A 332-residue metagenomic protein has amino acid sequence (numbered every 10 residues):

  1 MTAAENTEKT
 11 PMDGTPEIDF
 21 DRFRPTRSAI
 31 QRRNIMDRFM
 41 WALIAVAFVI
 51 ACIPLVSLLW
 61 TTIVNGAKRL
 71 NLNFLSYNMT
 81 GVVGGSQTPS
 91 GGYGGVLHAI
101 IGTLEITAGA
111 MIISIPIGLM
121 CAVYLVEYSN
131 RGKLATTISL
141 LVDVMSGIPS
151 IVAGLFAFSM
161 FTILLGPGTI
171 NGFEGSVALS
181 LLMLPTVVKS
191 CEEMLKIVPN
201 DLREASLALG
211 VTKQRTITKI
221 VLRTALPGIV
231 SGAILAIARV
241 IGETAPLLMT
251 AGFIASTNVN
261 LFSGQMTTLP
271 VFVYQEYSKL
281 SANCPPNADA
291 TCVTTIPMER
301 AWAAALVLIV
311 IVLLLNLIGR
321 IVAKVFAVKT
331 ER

Functional and structural regions predicted by a protein language model:
M1-I50, V293, R320-R332: Transmembrane alpha-helical segments of polytopic membrane transport and secretion proteins
F23-L43, T61-A110, R131, Q275-E299: Periplasmic/extracellular loop-to-transmembrane helix junction in inner-membrane transport proteins
I101, E105-I113, I117, C121 (+3 more regions): Hydrophobic alpha-helical transmembrane segments of multipass integral membrane proteins, especially permease/channel
G109-V142, I163, G319-V328: Transmembrane-helix boundary motif in ABC transporter permease subunits
M111, S190, K213-A251: Transmembrane alpha-helices
I117, N130-A135, P199, R203-S231: Amphipathic cytosolic juxtamembrane alpha-helices at the membrane-cytosol interface of multi-pass membrane transporters
D143-L181: Generic hydrophobic transmembrane alpha-helix motif, especially the helices
L247-I309: Interhelical loop and adjacent transmembrane-helix boundary motif in polytopic membrane transport permeases
